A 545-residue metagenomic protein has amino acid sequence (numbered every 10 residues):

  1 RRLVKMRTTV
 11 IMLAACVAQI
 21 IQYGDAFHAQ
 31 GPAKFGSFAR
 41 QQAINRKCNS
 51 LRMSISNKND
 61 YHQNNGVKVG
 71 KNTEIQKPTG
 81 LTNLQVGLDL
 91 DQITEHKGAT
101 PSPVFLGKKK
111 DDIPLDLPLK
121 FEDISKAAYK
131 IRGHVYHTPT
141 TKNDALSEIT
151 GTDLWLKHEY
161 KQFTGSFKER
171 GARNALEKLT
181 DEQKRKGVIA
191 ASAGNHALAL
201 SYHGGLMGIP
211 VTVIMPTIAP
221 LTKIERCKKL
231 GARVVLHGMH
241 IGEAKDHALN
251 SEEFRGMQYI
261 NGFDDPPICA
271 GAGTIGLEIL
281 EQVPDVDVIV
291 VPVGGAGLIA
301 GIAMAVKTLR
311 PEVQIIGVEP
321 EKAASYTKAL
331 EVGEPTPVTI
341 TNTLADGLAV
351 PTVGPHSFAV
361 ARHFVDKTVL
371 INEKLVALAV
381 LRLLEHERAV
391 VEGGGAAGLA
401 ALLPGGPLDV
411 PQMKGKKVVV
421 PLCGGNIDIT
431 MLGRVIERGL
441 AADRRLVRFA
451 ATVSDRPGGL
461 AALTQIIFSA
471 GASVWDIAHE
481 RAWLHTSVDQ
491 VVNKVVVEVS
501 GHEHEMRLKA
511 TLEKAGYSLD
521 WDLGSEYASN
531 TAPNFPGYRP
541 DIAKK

Functional and structural regions predicted by a protein language model:
R1, R52-Q63: Low-complexity, disordered terminal segments
R1-V4, K544: C-terminal helix/juxtamembrane-tail motif
V4-K5, I11, R52, G80-N83: Residue-level detector of intrinsically disordered terminal segments
R7-S37: N-terminal chloroplast transit peptides
A18, A43, I93-E95: Intrinsic disorder/low-complexity segments in short proteins, especially the signal peptide and propeptide regions
A26-F27, R46-N57, L106: N-terminal mitochondrial targeting presequences
P32, F38, N45, S50 (+2 more regions): Intrinsically disordered, low-complexity, serine/threonine- and charge-rich segments
K58-Y61, N65-K545: PLP-dependent amino-acid enzyme catalytic core
